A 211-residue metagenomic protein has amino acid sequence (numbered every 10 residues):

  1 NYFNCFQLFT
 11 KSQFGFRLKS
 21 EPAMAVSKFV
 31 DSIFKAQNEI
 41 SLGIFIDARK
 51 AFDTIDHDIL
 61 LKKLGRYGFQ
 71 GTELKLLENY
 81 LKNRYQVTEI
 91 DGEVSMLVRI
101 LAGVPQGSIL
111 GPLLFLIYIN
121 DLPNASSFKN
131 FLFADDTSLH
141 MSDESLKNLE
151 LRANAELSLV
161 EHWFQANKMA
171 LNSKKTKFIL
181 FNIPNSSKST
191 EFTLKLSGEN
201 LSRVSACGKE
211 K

Functional and structural regions predicted by a protein language model:
N1-F3, F29, D47, L64 (+10 more regions): Mobile genetic element proteins and their domesticated derivatives, centered on retroelements and DNA transposons
N1-P105: Conserved pre-catalytic core of RNA-dependent polymerases
N1-Q13, S41, P112-M141: Active-site palm subdomain of RNA-directed nucleic acid polymerases
N1-Y2, T10, F133-A134, M141 (+1 more regions): Non-catalytic, peripheral interaction segments enriched in hydrophobic/basic residues
A25-V26, D56-H57, F69, E73 (+3 more regions): Hydrophobic (often cysteine-bearing) scaffold residues that line and stabilize catalytic clefts of nucleotide/cofactor
K50-Y67, S138-Q165, I183: Catalytic palm subdomain of template-directed nucleic-acid polymerases, centered on the conserved carboxylate motif
E89-I100, D121-L122, L196-S205: Short, hydrophobic/aliphatic alpha-helical segments
A155, A170-G208: Short, conserved micro-motifs composed of acidic
